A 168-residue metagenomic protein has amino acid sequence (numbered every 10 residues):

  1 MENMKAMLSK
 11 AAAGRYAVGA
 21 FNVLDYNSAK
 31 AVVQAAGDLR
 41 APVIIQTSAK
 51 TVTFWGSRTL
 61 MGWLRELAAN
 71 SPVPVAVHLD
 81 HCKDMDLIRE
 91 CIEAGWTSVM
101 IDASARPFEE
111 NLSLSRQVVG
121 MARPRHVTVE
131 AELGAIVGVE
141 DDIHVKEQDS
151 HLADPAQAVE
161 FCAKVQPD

Functional and structural regions predicted by a protein language model:
E2-A13, L24-K50, S57-P74, C82-D168: Alpha/beta enzyme core
A20: Active-site regions of oxyanion-processing enzymes, predominantly non-cytosolic
